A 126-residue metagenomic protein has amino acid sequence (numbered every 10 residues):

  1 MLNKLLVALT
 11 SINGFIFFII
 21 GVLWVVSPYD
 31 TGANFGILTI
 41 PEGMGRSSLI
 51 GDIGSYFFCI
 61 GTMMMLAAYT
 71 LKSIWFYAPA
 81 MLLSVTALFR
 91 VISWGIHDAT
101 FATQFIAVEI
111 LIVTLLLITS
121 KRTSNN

Functional and structural regions predicted by a protein language model:
M1-N126: Membrane-interface extramembranous regions
